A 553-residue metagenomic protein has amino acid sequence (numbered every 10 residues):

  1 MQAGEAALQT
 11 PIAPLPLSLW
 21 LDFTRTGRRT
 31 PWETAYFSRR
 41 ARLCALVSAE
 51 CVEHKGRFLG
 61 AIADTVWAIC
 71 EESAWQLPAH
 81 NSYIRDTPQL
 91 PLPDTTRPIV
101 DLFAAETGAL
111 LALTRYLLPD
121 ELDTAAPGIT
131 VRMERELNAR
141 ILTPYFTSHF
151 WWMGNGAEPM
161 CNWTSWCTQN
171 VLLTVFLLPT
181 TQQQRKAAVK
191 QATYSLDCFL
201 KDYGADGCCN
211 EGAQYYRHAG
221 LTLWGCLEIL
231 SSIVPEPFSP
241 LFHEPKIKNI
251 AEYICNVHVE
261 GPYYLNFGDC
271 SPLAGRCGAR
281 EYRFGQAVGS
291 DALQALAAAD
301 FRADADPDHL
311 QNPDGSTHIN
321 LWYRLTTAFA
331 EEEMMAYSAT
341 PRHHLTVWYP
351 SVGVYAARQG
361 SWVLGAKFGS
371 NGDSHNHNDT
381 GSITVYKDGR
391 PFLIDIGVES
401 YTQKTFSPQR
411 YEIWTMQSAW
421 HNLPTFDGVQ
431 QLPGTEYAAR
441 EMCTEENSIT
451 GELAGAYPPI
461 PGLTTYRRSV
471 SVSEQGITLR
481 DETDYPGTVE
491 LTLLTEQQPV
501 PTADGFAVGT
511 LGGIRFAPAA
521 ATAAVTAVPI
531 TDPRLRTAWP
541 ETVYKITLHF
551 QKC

Functional and structural regions predicted by a protein language model:
M1, A6-D22, R28-T34, Y349-V354 (+4 more regions): Terminal accessory carbohydrate-recognition/targeting modules of carbohydrate-active enzymes
G4-L15, I62-H80, I129-G154, A187-G207 (+1 more regions): Long, well-ordered core segments of solenoidal/helical folds
I12, R28-P31, A35-A63, C70 (+1 more regions): Short, solvent-exposed loop/edge-beta patches enriched in aromatic
T26-R39, C51, P88-A105, T147-S165 (+5 more regions): Solvent-exposed loop and edge beta-strand segments that line ligand/cofactor-binding and catalytic clefts
R42-G56, E106-A125, C167-Q182, L221-E236 (+3 more regions): Well-ordered alpha-helical scaffold segments within catalytic/enzyme domains
N81-I84, F301-G315, Y401-C553: CBM-like, beta-strand-rich accessory domains located in the C-terminal region of large, secreted polysaccharide-active
L90-Q214, A330-S338: Active-site lining segments of carbohydrate-active enzymes
G220-F392, L535-V543: Carbohydrate-active enzyme catalytic cores, enriched for enzymes that act on polyanionic acidic polysaccharides
